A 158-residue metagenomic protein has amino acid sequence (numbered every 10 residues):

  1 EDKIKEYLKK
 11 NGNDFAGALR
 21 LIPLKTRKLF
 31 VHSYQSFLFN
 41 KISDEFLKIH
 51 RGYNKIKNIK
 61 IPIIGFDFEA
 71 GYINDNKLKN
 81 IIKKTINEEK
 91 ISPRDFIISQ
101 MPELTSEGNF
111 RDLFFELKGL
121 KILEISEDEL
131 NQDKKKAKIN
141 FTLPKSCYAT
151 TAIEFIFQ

Functional and structural regions predicted by a protein language model:
E1-Q158: Non-catalytic, substrate/partner-engaging modules appended to enzymatic cores
